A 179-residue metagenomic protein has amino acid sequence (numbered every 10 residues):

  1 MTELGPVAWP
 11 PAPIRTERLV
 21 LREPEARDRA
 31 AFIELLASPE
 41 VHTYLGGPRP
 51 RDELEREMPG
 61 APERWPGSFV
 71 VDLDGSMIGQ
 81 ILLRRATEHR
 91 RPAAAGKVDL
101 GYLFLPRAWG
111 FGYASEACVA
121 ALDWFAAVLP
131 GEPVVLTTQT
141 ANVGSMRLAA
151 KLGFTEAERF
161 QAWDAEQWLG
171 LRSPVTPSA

Functional and structural regions predicted by a protein language model:
M1-R107, V119-W124, V128, P133 (+2 more regions): GNAT-family acyltransferases
S76-G79, A114, G144: Glycine-rich acetyl-CoA-binding "A-motif" of GNAT/NAT acetyltransferases
G96, Y113, A141: Conserved acidic
L136-M146: Conserved beta-strand-loop-alpha-helix junction that forms the acyl-donor binding cleft
A149: Conserved active-site tyrosine of GNAT-family acetyltransferases
